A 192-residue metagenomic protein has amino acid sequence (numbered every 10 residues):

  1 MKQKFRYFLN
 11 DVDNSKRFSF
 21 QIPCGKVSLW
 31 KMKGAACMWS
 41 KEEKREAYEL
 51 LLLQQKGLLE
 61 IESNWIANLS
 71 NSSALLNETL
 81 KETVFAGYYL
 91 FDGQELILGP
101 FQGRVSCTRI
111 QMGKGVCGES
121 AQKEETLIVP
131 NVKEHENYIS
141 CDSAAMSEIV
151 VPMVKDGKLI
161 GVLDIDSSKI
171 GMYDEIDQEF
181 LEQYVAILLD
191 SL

Functional and structural regions predicted by a protein language model:
R6-L9, S15, S19-Q21, L29: Short hydrophobic targeting helices and cationic amphipathic motifs that mediate membrane/organellar targeting
W30-G99, S191-L192: Intrinsically disordered, low-complexity terminal regulatory regions
W39-S40, K56, S167-L192: Juxtadomain coupling helices with adjacent low-complexity linkers
T83, F91-C141: Regulatory sensory and allosteric helical modules in signal-transduction proteins and certain transcription factors
F85, V150, V162: Short hydrophobic/aromatic beta-strand element in the GNAT-like acyltransferase core that lines or flanks the acyl-donor
S147-V154: A short, aliphatic-rich beta-strand micro-motif
V154-S167: Sensory-domain boundary capping and coupling elements
